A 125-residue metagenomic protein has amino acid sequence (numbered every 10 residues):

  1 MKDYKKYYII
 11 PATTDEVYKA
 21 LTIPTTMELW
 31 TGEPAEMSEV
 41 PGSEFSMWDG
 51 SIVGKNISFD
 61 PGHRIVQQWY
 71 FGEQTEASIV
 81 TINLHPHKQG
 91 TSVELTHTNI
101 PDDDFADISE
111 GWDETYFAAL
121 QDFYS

Functional and structural regions predicted by a protein language model:
M1-E36: Hydrophobic ligand-binding cavity/cleft-lining segments
K5, E33, E44, T96 (+1 more regions): Conserved short-loop catalytic and cofactor-binding motifs
L21, T31, D60, W69 (+1 more regions): Short, flexible helix/strand-to-coil boundary loops that buttress conserved ligand/catalytic motifs in alpha/beta
T22-I23, G62, D103-F105: Intrinsically disordered, low-complexity regions enriched in Ser/Pro/Gly/Gln/His and often acidic
E28, E36, S43-I100: Hydrophobic-ligand binding "helix-grip"
N99-S125: A conserved amphipathic terminal alpha-helix motif
